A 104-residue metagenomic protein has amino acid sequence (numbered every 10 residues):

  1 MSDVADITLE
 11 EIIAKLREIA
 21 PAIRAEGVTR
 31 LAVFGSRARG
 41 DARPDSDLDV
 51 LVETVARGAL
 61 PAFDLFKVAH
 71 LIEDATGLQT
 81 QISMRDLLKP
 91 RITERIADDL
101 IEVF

Functional and structural regions predicted by a protein language model:
M1-R30, R39-G40, P44, V55-F104: Catalytic core of pol beta-like nucleotidyltransferases
V33: Conserved histidines in hydrophobic membrane contexts and catalytic metal-binding motifs
S36: P-loop (Walker A) phosphate-binding loop of NTP-binding proteins
S46-L48: Change "...and in nucleic-acid phosphodiester-cleaving endonucleases..." to "...and in nucleic-acid processing enzymes
L51-E53: Short hydrophobic/aromatic beta-strand micro-patches that form the beta-sheet surface supporting nucleotide- or nucleic
